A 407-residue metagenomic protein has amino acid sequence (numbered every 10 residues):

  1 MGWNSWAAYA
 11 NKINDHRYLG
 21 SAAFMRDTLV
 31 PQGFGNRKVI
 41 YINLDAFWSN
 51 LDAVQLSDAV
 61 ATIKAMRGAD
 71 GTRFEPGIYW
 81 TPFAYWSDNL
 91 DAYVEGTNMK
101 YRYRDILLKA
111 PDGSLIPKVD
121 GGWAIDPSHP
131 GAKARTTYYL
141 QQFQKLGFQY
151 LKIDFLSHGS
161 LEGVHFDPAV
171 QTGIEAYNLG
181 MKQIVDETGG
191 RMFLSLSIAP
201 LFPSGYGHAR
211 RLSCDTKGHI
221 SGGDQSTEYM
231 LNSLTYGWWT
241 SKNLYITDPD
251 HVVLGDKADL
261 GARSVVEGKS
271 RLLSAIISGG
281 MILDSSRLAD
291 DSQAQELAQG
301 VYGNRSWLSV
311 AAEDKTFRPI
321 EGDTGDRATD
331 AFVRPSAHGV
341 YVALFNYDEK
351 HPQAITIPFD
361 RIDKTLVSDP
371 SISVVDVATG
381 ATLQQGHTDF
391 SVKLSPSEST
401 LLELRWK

Functional and structural regions predicted by a protein language model:
M1-S5, I40-L44, E75-W80, Y150-D154 (+4 more regions): Structural recognition of the beta-strand scaffold that forms the well-ordered cores of secreted hydrolase catalytic
G2-H16, L44-V54, K118-A134, S157-I174: The substrate-binding groove and active-site-proximal loops of carbohydrate-active enzymes, especially glycoside
R17-F47, F143-G147: Catalytic domains of carbohydrate-active enzymes, especially glycoside hydrolases
R26-G33, I125-I153: An active-site-proximal structural segment forming one wall of the substrate-binding cleft that immediately precedes
D52-L56, G71-T137: Substrate-binding/active-site clefts of carbohydrate-active enzymes
Y101-P130, A134, V185-D291: Glycan-recognition surfaces
K269-R271, A275-S278, L283, E321-L366 (+1 more regions): Carbohydrate-binding surface patches
G386-K407: C-terminal beta-strand-rich structural cap/linker in extracellular carbohydrate-active enzymes
